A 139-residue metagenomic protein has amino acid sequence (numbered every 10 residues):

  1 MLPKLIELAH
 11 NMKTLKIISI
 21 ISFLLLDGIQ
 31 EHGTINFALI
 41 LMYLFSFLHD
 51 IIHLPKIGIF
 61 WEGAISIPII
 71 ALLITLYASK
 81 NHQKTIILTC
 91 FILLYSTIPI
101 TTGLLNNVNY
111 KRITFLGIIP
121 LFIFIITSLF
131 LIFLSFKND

Functional and structural regions predicted by a protein language model:
L5, A9, L76-I87, Y110 (+1 more regions): Membrane-interface helix-boundary motifs at transmembrane edges
K13-S19, L94-N138: Alpha-helical membrane-associated segments of multi-pass integral membrane proteins
L15-P68: Hydrophobic transmembrane helix segments
I29-N36, A78-N81, L105, N109 (+1 more regions): Juxtamembrane transmembrane-helix termini
F60, P68-Y95: Loop-to-transmembrane helix junctions at the membrane interface
W61-L72, F115-L121, D139: Juxtamembrane/interfacial segments around transmembrane helices
I65-A78, T127-F136: Alpha-helical transmembrane segments in multipass membrane proteins, preferentially the mid-helix core
